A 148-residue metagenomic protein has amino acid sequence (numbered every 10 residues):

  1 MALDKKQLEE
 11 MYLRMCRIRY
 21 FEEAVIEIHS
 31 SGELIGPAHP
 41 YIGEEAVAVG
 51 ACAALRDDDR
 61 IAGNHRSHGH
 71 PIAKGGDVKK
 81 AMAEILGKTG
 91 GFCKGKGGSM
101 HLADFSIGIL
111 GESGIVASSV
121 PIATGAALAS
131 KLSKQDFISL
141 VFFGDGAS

Functional and structural regions predicted by a protein language model:
M1-I35, D57: Cofactor-/ligand-binding subdomain signature composed of acidic, glycine-rich, tryptophan-containing flexible loops
E23-E27, E33-S148: Cofactor-binding active-site loop characterized by glycine-rich and histidine/acidic residues
